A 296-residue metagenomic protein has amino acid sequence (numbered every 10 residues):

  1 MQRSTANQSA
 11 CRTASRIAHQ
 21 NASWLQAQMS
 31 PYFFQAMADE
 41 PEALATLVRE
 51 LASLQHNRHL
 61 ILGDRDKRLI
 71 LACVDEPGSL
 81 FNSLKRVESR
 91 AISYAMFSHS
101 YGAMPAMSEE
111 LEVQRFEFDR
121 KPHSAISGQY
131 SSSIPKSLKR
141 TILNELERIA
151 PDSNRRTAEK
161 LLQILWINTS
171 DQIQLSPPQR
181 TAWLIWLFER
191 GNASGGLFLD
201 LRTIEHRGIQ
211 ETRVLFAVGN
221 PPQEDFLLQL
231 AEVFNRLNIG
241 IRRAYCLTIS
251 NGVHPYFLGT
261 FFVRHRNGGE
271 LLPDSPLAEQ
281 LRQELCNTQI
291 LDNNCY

Functional and structural regions predicted by a protein language model:
M1-Y296: Regulatory modules associated with amino-acid/nitrogen control
